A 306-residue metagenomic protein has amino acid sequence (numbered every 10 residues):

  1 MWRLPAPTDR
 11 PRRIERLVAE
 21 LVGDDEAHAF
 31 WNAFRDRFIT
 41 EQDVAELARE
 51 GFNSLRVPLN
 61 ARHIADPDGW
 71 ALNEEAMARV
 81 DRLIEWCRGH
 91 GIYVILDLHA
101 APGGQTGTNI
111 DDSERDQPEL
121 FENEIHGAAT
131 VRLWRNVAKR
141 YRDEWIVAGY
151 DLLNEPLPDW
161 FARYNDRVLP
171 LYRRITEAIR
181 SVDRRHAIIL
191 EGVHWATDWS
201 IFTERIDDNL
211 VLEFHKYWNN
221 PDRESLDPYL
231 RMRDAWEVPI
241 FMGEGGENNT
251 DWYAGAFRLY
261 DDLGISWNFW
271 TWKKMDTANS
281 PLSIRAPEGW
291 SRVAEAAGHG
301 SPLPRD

Functional and structural regions predicted by a protein language model:
M1-A187, G192-S200: Active-site mouth of glycoside hydrolases
R16-F30, H90-L96, E224-P228, G245-W252 (+2 more regions): Low-complexity, flexible helical/coil segments
V131-K274, N279-E295: Extracellular glycoside hydrolase catalytic/binding regions
W290-D306: Non-catalytic C-terminal accessory domains or segments of carbohydrate-active enzymes
